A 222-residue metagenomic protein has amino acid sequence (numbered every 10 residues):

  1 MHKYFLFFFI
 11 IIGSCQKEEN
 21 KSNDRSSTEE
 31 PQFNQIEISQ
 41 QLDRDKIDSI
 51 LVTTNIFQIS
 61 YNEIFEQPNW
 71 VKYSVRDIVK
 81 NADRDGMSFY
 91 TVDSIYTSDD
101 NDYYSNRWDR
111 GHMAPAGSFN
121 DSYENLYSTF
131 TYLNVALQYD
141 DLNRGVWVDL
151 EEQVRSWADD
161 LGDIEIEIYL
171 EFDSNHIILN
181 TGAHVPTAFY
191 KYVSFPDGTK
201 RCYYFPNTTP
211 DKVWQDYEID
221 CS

Functional and structural regions predicted by a protein language model:
H2-F8: Sec-dependent signal peptide recognition, specifically the positively charged N-region followed immediately by
F5, K17-E18: Long amphipathic alpha-helical segments used for membrane anchoring, targeting, substrate engagement, or oligomerization
I12-S14: C-terminal motif of bacterial Sec signal peptides marking the signal peptidase cleavage site
E18-P68: N-terminal module-boundary/linker segments of secreted carbohydrate-active enzymes
N23-P31, I36-R44, D77-G86, Y103-D109 (+3 more regions): A generic short-segment signal for beta-strand/edge and adjacent turn/coil regions
L51-D109: Short, His- and charge-rich active-site/binding loops that engage polyanionic ligands
D93-S222: Domain-level detector of nuclease and nuclease-like folds in predominantly extracellular/periplasmic contexts
